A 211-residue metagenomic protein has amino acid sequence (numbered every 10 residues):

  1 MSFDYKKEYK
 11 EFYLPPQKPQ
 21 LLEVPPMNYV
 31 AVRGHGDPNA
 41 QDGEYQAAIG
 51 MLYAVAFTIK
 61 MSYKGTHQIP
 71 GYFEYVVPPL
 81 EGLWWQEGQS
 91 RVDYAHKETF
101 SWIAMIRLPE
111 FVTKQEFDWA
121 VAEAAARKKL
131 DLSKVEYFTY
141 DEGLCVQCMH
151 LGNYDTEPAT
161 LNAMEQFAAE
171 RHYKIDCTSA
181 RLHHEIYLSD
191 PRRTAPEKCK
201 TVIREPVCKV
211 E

Functional and structural regions predicted by a protein language model:
M1-E211: A solvent-exposed interaction/effector surface
